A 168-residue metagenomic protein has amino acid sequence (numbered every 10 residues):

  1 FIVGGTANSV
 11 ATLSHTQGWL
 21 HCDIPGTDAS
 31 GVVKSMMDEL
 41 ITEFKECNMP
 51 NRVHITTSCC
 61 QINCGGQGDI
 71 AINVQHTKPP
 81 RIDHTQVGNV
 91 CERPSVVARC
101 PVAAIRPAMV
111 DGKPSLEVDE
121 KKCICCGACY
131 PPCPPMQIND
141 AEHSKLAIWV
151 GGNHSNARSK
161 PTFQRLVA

Functional and structural regions predicted by a protein language model:
F1, L116-V118, L146-I148: Generic recognition of long tandem-repeat/solenoid scaffolds
F1, V10, S159-A168: Iron-sulfur-cluster electron-transfer modules
F1-R99: Small-residue-enriched alpha-helical segments and adjacent helix-cap loops that form tight helix-helix packing
L40, K45, M49-R52, I70-P131 (+3 more regions): Ferredoxin-like iron-sulfur electron-transfer modules
Q67, H143-A147: Active-site lining segments that contact anionic ligands and/or coordinate catalytic metals
I148-N156: Flexible glycine/proline-rich, aromatic-decorated loop/lid segments
